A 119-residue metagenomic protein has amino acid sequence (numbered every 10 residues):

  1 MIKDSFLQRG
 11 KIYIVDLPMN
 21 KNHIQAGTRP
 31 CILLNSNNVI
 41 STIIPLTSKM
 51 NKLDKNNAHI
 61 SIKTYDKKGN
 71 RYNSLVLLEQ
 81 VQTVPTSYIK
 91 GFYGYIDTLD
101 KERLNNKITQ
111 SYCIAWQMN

Functional and structural regions predicted by a protein language model:
M1-L7: Mixed-charge, Lys/Arg-rich low-complexity intrinsically disordered regions
P18-N22: Short, charged beta-turn/beta-strand-edge "cap" motif at the junction between a beta-strand and an adjacent loop
I24-T28, L33-D66: Compact nucleic-acid interaction/catalytic patches
Y65-N119: C-terminal terminal-subdomain/extension
